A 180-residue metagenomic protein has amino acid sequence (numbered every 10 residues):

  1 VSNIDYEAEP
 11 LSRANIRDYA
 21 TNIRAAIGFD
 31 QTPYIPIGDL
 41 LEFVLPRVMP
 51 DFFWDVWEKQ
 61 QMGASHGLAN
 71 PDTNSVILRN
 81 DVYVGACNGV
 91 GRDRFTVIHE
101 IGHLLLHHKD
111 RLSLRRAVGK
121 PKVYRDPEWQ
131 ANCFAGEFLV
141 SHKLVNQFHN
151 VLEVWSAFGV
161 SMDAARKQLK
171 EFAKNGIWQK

Functional and structural regions predicted by a protein language model:
V1-K180: Active-site hotspot residues in diverse enzymes, especially metal/ion-binding acidic/histidine motifs
